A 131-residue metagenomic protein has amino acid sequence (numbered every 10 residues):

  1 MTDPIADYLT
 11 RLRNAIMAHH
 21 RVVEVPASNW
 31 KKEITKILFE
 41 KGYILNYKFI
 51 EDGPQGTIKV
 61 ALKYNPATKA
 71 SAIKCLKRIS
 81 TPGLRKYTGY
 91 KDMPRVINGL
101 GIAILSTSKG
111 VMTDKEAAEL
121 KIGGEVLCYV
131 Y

Functional and structural regions predicted by a protein language model:
M1-Y131: Core subunits and conserved enzymes of cellular information-processing and envelope-translocation systems across
